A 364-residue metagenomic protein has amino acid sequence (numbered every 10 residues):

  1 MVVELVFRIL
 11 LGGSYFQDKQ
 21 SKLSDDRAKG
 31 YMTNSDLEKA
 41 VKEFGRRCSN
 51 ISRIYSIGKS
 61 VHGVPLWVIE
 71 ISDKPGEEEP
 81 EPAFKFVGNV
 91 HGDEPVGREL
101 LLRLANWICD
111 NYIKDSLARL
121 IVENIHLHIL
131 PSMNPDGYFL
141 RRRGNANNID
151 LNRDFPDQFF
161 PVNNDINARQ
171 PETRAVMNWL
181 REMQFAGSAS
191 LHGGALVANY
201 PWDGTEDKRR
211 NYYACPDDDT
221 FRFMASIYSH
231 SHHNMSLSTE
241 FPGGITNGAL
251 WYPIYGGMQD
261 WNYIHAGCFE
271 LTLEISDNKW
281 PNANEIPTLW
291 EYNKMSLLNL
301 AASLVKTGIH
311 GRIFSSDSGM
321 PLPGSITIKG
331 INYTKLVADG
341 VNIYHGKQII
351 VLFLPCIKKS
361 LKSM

Functional and structural regions predicted by a protein language model:
L10-P65: Short glycine- and acidic-rich boundary segments immediately preceding or forming the N-terminal edge of structured
Y55, F241-I264: Short, Gly/Ser/Thr-enriched beta-strand-loop segments that form substrate-interacting elements of hydrolase/peptidase
L66-G76, M258-I264: Short, surface-exposed beta-strand/loop micro-motifs that present aromatic residues
E78-S226, H230-T239, N262-Y263, E270-I275: Active-site/substrate-binding loop(s) of hydrolase catalytic cores
P281, I286-G308: Beta-strand-rich domain onsets/edges
I309-S316: A short, amphipathic beta-strand motif
L322-I349: Short, acidic Ser/Thr/Gly-rich low-complexity loop/linker segments typical of extracellular and cell-surface proteins
I350-M364: A short, solvent-exposed loop/turn motif at the edges and junctions of modular extracellular/periplasmic domains
